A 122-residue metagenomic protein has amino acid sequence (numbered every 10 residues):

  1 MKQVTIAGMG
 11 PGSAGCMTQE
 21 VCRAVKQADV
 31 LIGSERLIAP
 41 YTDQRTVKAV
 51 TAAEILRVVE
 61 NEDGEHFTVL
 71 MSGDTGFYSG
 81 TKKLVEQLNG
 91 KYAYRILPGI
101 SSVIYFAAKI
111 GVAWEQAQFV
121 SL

Functional and structural regions predicted by a protein language model:
M1-F106, V112: Class I S-adenosyl-L-methionine
V112-L122: Internal, active-site/partner-interface "lid" segment
